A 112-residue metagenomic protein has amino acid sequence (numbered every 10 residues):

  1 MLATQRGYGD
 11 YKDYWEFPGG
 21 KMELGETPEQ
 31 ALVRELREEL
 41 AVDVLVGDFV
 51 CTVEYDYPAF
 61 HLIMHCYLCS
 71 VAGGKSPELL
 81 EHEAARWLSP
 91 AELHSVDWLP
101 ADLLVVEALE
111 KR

Functional and structural regions predicted by a protein language model:
M1-E16: N-terminal strand-loop-strand
L2, E23, H94: Nucleotide phosphate-binding site architecture
Y8, M22, E54: Short, glycine/serine-rich, charged loops/turns that create anion-binding and catalytic segments at active sites
F17-F49, S89: The catalytic Nudix box helix
D43, V53-S76, R86, P90: Active-site-adjacent beta-strand/loop module that shapes the phosphate/pyrophosphate-binding cleft
P77-R112: Nudix hydrolase/Nudix homology domain
